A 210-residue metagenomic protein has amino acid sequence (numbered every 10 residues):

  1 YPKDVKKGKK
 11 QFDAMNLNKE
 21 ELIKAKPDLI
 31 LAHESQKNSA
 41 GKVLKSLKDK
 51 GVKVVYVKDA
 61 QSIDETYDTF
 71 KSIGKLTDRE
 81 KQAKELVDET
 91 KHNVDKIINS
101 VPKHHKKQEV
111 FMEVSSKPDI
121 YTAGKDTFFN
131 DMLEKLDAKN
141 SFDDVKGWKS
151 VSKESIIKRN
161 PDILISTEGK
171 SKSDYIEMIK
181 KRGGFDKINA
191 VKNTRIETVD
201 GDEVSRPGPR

Functional and structural regions predicted by a protein language model:
Y1-A25, L29-Q36: A short, structured surface patch at a secondary-structure boundary
Y1-K7, F12, Y121-W148: Alpha-helical, coiled-coil/dimerization segments enriched in small aliphatic residues
L17-E21, K42, V151-S155: Short acidic active-site motifs
A25-I30, R159-I165: Alpha-to-beta junction loops
Q36-D49, I163-K180: A ligand-binding cleft/hinge motif common to bilobed small-molecule-binding domains
N38-K42, K58-S72, K106-F128: Extracytoplasmic ligand-binding site segments that recognize negatively charged/polar headgroups
E65-D78, K84, D88, D95 (+2 more regions): Structured C-terminal subdomain patch of bacterial secreted/periplasmic proteins
Q82-L136: Basic- and aromatic-lined ligand-binding clefts that recognize polyanionic substrates
